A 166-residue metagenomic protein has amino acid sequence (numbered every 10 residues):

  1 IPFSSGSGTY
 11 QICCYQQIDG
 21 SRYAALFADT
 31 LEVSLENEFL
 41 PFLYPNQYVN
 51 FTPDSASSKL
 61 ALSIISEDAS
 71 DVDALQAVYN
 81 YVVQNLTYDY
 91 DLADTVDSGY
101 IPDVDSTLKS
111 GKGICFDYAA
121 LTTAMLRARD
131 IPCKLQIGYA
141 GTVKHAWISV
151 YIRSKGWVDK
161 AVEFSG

Functional and structural regions predicted by a protein language model:
I1-V72, W157-F164: N-terminal accessory/pre-domain segments preceding catalytic cores
T9, G113, H145-W147: Extracellular structured ligand-interaction cores
Y10, Y23, F42, Y79-Y81 (+2 more regions): Aromatic side chains
C14, V83-N85, T122: Generic alpha-helical secondary structure signal
S34-L35, S110-G113, Y139: Alpha-helix capping and helix-loop boundary segments enriched in small/acidic/polar residues
L43-S110: Secondary-structure boundary elements
A74-V78, G111-L126: Active-site nucleophilic cysteine motif
D117-G166: Hydrophobic/aromatic-rich core segments of domains that either
